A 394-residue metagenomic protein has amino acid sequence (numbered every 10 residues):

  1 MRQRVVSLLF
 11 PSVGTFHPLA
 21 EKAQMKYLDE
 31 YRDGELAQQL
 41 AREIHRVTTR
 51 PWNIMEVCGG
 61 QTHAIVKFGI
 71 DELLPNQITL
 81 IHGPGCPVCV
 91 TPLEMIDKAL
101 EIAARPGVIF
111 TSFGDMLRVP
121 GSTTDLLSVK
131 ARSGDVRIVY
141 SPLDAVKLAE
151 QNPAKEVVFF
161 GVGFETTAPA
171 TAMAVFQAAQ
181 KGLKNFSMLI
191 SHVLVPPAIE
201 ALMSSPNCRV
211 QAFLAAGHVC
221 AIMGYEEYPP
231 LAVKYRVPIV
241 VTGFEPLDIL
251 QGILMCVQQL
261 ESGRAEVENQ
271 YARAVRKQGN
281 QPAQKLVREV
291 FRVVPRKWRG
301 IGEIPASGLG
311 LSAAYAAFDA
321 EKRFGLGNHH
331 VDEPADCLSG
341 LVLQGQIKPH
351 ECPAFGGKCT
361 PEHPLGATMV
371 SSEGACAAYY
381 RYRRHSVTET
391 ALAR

Functional and structural regions predicted by a protein language model:
A23-A154, A168, Q180, L189 (+2 more regions): Metallocofactor- and cofactor-centric catalytic cores in central/energy metabolism, strongly enriched
P51-I54, N185-F186, G263-A272, W298 (+2 more regions): Flexible, glycine/charged-enriched surface loops at secondary-structure junctions
C58-Q61, F164-T166, H192-P196, G217-C220 (+2 more regions): Glycine-rich beta-alpha junction loops
Q151-G161, T166-A216, I222: Active-site histidine-anchored catalytic micro-motif
R209-A272: A conserved active-site cap/scaffold subdomain adjacent to cofactor or substrate pockets
Q251-L341: Internal helical hairpin/lid segments
